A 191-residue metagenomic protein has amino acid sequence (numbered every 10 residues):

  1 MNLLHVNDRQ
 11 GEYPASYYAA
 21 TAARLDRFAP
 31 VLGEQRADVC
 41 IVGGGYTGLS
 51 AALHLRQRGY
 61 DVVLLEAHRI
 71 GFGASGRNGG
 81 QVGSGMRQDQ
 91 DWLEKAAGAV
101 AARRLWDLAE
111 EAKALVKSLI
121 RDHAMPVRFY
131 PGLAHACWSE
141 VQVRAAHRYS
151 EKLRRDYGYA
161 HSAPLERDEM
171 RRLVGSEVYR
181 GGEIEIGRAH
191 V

Functional and structural regions predicted by a protein language model:
M1-V39, Q57: Extreme N-terminal leader/targeting segments of oxidoreductases
E34-L64: N-terminal Rossmann-like FAD-binding beta1-loop-alpha1 element of flavoenzymes
L55, R77-G80, Y149-S150: Short, glycine/charged-enriched secondary-structure capping and boundary segments
R77-D107: Glycine-rich active-site loop/strand segments that organize a redox cofactor
A96-H190: Rossmann-like flavin
